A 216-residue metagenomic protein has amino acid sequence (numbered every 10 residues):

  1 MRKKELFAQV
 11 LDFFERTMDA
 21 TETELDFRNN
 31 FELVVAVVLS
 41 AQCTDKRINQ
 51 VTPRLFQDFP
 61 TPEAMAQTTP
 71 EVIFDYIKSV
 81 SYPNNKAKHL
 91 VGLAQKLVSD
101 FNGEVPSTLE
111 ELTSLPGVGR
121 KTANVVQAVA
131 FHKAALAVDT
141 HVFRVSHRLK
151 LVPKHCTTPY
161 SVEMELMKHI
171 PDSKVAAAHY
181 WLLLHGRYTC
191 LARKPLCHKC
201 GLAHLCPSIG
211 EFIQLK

Functional and structural regions predicted by a protein language model:
R2-L215: Catalytic cores of DNA base-excision repair glycosylases
